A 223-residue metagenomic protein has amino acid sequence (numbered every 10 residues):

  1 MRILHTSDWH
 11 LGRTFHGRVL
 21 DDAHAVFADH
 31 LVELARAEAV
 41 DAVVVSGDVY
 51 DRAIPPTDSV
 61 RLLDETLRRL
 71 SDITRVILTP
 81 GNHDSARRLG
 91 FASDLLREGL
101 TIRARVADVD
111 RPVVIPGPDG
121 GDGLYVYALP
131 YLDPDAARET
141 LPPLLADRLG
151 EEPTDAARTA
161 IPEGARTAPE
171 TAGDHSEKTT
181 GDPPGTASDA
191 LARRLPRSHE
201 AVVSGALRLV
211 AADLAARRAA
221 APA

Functional and structural regions predicted by a protein language model:
M1-T66, S71-D72: N-terminal active-site segment of His-dependent metallophosphoesterases
L11, F27, S46-Y50, V76-P80 (+2 more regions): Long, contiguous hydrophobic alpha-helical segments, chiefly transmembrane helices and signal peptides
E33-E38, T74-I77, A107-R111: Short C-terminal domain-edge/linker segments immediately following a structured domain
A42, S59-E98: Glycine-rich, N-terminal phosphate-binding loop and its surrounding beta-alpha-beta segment
P55, P80-A165, P169, G173-E177 (+1 more regions): His/Asp/Glu-rich metal-coordinating catalytic cores of metallo-dependent phosphodiesterases/hydrolases acting on
